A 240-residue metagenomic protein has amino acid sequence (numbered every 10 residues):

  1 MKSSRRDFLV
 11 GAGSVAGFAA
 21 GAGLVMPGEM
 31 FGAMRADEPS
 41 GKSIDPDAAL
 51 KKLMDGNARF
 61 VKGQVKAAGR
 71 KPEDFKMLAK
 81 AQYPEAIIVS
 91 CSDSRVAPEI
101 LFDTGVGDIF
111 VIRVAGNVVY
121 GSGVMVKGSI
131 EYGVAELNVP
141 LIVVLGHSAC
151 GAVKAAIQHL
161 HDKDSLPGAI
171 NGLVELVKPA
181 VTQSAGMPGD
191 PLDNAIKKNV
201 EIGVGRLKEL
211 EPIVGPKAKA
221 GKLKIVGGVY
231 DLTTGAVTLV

Functional and structural regions predicted by a protein language model:
M1-A19: N-terminal secretory signal peptides and thylakoid transit peptides that target proteins across membranes
G23-K62, K66-R70: C-terminal segment of N-terminal export signals and the immediately downstream linker at the start of the mature
F31-D37, L101, T234-A236: Terminal alpha-helical anchor/extension segments at protein ends
P46, V96-L192, I196, I202 (+1 more regions): Short HxH-centered metal-ligating active-site micro-motif
L53, I88, V144, G227 (+1 more regions): Divalent metal-coordination and catalytic microenvironments
A67-G107: N-terminal short beta-loop-beta anion/metal-coordinating cradle
L210: Phosphate-interacting basic helix/loop segments used at nucleotide- and nucleic-acid interfaces
K219-T238: GST superfamily/GST-like fold recognition
